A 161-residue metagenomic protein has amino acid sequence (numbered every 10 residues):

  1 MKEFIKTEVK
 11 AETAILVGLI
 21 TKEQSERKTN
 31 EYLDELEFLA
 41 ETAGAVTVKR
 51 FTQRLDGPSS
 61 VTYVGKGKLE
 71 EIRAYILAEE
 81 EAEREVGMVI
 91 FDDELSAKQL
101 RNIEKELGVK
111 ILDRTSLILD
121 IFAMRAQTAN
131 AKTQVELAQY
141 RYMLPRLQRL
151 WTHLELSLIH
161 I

Functional and structural regions predicted by a protein language model:
M1-D120: N-terminal accessory targeting/assembly segments
K66-R73, A129-L137: Short, structured secondary-structure boundary patches
L117-V135: Short alpha-helix plus adjacent loop in nuclease-associated cores
T133, L137-Y140, L144-L147: Amphipathic alpha-helical coiled-coil segments
I159-I161: Conserved small/polar residues in nucleotide/adenosyl-binding loops
